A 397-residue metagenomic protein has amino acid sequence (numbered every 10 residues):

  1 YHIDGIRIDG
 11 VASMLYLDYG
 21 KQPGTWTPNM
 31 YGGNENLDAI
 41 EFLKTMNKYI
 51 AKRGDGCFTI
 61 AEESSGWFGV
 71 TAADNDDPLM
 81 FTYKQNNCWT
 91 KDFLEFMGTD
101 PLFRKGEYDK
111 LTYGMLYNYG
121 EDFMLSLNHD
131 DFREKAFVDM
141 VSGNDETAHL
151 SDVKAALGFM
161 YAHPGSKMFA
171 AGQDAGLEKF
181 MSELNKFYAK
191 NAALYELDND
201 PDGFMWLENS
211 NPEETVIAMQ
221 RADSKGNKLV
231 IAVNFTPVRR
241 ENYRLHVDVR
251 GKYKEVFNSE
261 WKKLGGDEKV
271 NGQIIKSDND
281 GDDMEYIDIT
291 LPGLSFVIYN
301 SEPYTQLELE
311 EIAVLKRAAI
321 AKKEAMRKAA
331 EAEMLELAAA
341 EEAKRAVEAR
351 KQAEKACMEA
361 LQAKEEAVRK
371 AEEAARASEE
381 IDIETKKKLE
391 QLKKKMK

Functional and structural regions predicted by a protein language model:
Y1-L15: Short acidic catalytic loops
H2-D4, Y19-A175, S182, K186-K262 (+1 more regions): Conserved alpha/beta catalytic core and glycan-binding cleft of carbohydrate-active enzymes
Y16, G69, L307: Glycine/Thr-rich phosphate-binding loops of Rossmann-like dinucleotide-binding domains
A175-G176, K316: Short, compositionally biased segments
N199, S295, P303-T305, R317-A319 (+1 more regions): Secreted/periplasmic carbohydrate-active enzymes, especially glycoside hydrolases
V270-E311: C-terminal beta-strand-rich structural cap/linker in extracellular carbohydrate-active enzymes
I312-K394: Long, low-complexity, compositionally biased polyampholytic IDRs enriched for Lys/Glu and Gln/Arg
